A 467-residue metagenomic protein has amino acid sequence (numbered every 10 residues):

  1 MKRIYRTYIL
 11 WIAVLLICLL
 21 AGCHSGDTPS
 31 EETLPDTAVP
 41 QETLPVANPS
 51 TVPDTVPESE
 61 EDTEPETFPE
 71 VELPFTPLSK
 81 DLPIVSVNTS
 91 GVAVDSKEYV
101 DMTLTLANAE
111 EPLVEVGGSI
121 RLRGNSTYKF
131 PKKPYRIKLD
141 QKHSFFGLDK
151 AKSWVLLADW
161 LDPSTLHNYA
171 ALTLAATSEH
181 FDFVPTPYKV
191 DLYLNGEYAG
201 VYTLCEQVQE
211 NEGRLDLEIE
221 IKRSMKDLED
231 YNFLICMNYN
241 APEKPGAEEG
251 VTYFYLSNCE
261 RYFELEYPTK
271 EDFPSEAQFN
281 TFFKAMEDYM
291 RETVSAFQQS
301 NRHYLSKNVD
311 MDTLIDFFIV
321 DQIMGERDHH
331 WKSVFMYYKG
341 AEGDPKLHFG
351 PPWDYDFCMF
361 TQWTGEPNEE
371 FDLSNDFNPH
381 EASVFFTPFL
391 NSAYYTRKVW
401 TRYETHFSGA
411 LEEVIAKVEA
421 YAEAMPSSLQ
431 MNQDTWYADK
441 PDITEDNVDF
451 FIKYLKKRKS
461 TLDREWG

Functional and structural regions predicted by a protein language model:
K2-I12: Bacterial N-terminal signal peptides that target proteins for export
I4-Y5, L19, H24-G26: Short terminal targeting/anchoring segments and short Lys/Arg-rich nucleic-acid-contact patches
W11-L20: Bacterial N-terminal signal peptides
C23-P29, V52-G467: Phosphate/dinucleotide-binding and metal-coordinating scaffold of catalytic cores in nucleotide-dependent enzymes
D27-T37: Long, compositionally biased low-complexity repeat segments characteristic of intrinsically disordered regions
